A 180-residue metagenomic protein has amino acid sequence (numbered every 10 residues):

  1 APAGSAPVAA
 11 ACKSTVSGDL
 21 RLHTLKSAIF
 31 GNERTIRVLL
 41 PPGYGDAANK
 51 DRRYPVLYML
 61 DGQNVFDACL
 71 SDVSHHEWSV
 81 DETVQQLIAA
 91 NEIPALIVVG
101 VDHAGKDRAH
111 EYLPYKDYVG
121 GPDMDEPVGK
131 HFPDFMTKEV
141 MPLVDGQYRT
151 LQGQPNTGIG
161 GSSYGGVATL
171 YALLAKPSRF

Functional and structural regions predicted by a protein language model:
G4-F180: Non-catalytic cap/lid and distal C-terminal segments of serine-dependent acyl enzymes
